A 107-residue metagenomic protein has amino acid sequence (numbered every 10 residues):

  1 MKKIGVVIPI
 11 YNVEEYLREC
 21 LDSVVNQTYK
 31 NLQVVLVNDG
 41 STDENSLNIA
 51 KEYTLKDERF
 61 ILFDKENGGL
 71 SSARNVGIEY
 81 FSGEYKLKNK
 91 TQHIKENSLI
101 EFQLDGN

Functional and structural regions predicted by a protein language model:
M1-N26: N-proximal low-complexity "stem/linker" segments adjacent to membrane-targeting elements
K3-I4, L32, G83-Y85: Local beta-strand N-terminus motif with an aromatic residue
N12, S41-T42, G69: Alpha/beta-hydrolase active-site loop signature
Y16, N45-S46, A73: Alpha4-beta5-alpha5 switch/output surface of CheY-like receiver
L21-D64, I94, F102: Acidic donor-binding segment of Leloir-type glycosyltransferases
K65-Y85, N97-I100: Glycine-rich, basic loop-to-helix element that forms the pyrophosphate-binding segment of sugar-nucleotide handling
